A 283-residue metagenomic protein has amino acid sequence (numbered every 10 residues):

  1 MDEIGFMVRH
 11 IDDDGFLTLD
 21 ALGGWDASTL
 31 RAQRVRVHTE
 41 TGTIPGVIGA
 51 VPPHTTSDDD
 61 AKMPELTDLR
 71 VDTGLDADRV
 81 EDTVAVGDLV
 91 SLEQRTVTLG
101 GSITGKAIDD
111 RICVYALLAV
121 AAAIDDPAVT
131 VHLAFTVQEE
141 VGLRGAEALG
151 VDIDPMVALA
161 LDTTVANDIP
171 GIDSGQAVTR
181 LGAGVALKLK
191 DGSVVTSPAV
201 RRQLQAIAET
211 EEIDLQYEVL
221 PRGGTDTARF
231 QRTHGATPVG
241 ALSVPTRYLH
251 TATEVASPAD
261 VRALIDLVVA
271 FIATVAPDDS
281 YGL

Functional and structural regions predicted by a protein language model:
M1-L283: N-terminal hydrophobic/helix-forming segments and targeting peptides
